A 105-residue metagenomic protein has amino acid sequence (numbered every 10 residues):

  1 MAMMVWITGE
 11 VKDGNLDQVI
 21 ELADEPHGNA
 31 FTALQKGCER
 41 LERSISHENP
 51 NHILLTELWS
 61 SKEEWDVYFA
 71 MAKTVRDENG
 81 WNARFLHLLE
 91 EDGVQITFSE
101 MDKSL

Functional and structural regions predicted by a protein language model:
M4-E10, R40-M71: Short, well-ordered beta-strand segments in beta-rich or mixed alpha/beta enzyme and ligand-binding folds
E10-A23: Short, surface-exposed ligand-recognition loops at beta-strand->loop->(often short) alpha-helix junctions that present
D13-L16, S44, E100: Residue-level recognition of conserved structural "scaffold" positions that shape functional pockets and channels
L16-Q18, H52, E64, L105: Intrinsically disordered, low-complexity acidic/polar segments
E25-R40, L58-I96: An amphipathic, aromatic/His-enriched active-site/gating alpha helix that lines ligand/cofactor pockets
T97-L105: Short, low-order "capping/linker" segments at domain edges
